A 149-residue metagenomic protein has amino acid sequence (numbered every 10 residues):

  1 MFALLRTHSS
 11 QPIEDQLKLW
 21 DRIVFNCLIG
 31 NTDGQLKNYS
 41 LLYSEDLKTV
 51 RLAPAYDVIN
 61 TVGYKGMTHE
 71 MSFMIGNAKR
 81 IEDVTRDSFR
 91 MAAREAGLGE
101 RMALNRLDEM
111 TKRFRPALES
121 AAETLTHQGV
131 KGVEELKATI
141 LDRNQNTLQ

Functional and structural regions predicted by a protein language model:
M1-L36, S40-Q149: Anionic ligand-binding catalytic core segments
